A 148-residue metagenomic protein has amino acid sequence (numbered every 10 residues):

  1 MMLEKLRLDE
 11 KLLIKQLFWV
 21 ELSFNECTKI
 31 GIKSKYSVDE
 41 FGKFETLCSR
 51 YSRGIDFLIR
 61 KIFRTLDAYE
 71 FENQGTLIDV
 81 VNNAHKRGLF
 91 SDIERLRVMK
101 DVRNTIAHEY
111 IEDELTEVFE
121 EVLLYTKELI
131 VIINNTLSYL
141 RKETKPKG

Functional and structural regions predicted by a protein language model:
M1-G148: Solvent-exposed interaction patches of small proteins and small membrane subunits
